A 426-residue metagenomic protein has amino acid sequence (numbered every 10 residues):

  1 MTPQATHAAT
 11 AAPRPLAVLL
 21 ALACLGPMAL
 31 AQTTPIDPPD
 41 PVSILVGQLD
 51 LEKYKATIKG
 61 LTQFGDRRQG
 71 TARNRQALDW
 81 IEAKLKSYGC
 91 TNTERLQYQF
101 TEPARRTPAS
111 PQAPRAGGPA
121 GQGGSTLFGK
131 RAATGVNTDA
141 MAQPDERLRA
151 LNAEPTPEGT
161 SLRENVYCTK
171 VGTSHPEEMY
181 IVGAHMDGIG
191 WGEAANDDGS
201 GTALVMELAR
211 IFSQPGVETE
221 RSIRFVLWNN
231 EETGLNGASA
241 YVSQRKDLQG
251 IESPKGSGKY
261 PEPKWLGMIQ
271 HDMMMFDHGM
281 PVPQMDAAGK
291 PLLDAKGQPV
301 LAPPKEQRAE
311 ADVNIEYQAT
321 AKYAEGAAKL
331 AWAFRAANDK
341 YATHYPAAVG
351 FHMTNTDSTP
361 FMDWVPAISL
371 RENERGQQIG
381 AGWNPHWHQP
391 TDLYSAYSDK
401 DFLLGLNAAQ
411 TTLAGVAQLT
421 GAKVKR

Functional and structural regions predicted by a protein language model:
T2-V18: Bacterial N-terminal signal peptides that target proteins for export
P15-P27: Bacterial N-terminal signal peptides
T33-A72, Y88, L96, T101-P108 (+3 more regions): N-terminal capping segment at the start of a domain
D40-L49, T62-R73, N152-P157, D187-G199 (+5 more regions): Second-shell loop/turn segments in exported
G60-T169: A non-catalytic alpha/beta surface segment that caps or lines the substrate-entry region of metallo-dependent hydrolase
V166-C168, V182-N236, T412: Alpha-helical metal-binding/catalytic segments enriched in His/Glu/Asp
W228-D357, D363-A367, E374: Metal-dependent peptidase/peptidase-like ectodomains
G376-R426: His/Asp/Glu-rich mid-to-C-terminal helical/loop segments that flank catalytic regions of hydrolases
